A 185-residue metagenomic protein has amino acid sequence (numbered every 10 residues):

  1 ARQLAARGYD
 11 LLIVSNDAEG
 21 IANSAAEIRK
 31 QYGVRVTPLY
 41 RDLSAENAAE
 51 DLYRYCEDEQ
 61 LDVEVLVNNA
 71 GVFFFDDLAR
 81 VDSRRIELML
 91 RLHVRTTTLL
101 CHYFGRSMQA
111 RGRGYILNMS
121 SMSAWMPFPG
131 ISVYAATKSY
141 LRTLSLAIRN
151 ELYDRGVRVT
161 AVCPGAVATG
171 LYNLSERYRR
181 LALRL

Functional and structural regions predicted by a protein language model:
A1-L11: Canonical Rossmann dinucleotide-binding motif of NAD(H)/NADP(H)-dependent dehydrogenases/reductases, specifically
Y9-N23: Conserved glycine-rich Rossmann-like NAD(P)H-binding loop of the short-chain dehydrogenase/reductase
N69-F74: Conserved NAD(P)H cofactor-binding loop of Rossmann-fold oxidoreductase domains
D77-L90: Substrate-binding pocket helix/loop in short-chain dehydrogenase/reductase
C101, T137: Active-site helix of classical SDR
S121: Residue(s) in the substrate-gating loop at a strand-loop-helix junction that position the organic substrate next
T143, R149-L185: SDR active-site lid
